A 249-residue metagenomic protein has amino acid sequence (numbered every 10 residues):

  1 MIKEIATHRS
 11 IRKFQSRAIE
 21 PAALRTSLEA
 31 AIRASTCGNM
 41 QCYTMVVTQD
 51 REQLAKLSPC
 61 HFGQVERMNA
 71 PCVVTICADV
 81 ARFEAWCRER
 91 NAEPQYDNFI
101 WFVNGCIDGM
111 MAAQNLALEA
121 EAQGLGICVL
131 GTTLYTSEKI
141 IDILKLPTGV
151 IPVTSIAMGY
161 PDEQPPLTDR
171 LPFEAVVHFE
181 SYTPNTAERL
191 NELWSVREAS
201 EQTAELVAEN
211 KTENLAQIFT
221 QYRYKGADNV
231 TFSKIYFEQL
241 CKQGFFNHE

Functional and structural regions predicted by a protein language model:
M1-E249: Acidic, surface-exposed loops and disordered segments
